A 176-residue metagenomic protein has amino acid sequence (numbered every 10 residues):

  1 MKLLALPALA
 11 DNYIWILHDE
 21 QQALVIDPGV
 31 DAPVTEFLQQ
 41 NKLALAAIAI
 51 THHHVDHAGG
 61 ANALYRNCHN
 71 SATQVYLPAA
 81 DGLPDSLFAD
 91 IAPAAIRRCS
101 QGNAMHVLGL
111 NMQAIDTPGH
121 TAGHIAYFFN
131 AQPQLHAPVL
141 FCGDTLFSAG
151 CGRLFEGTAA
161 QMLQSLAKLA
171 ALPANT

Functional and structural regions predicted by a protein language model:
M1-L43, Y127-G143, A149: Conserved beta-strand hairpin/beta-sheet module of binuclear metal-dependent hydrolase folds, prominently
K2, A95, Q101, F147-C151: Glycine-rich, flexible loop/turn motifs
L9-A10, V30-Q113, P138: Active-site HxH/HxHxD metal-binding segment of metal-dependent hydrolases
I16, G102-Q134: Core dinuclear metal-dependent hydrolase active-site scaffold
A23, T121-T176: Metallo-beta-lactamase
A49-H52, T117, T121, C142-G143: Ser/Thr-glycine-rich phosphate-binding loops at phosphate-binding pockets of nucleotides, nucleotide cofactors
